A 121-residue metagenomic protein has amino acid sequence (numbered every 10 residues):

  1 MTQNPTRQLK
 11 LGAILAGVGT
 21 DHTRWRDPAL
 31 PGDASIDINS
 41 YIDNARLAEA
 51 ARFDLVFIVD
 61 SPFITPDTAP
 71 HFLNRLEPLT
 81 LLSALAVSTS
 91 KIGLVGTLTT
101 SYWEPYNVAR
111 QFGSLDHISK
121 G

Functional and structural regions predicted by a protein language model:
M1-T89: N-terminal beta1-alpha1-beta2 module of alpha/beta enzyme domains
T23, T100, D116: Flexible, active-site-adjacent loop/turn segments at secondary-structure boundaries
A48, V95-T99: Long, well-ordered hydrophobic secondary-structure segments characteristic of membrane-embedded and membrane-proximal
S61-F63, L98-Y106: Acidic, glycine-rich active-site loops and adjacent beta-strand->loop/helix elements that engage anionic groups
S88-G96: Conserved catalytic cysteine-centered active-site region of acyl-thioester-dependent Claisen-condensing enzymes
W103-G121: Hydrophobic or amphipathic alpha-helical targeting/insertion segments
